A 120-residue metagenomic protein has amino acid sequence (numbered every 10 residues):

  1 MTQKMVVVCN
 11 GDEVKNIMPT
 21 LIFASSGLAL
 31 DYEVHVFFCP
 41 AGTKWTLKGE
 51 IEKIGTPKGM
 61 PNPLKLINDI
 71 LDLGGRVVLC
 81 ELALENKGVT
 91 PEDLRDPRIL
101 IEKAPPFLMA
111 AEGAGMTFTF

Functional and structural regions predicted by a protein language model:
M5-M18, E50-I51: Short, glycine-rich nucleotide/cofactor-binding loops
E13-V14, A41-K44, E85: Short, catalytically relevant binding-site loops at active-site mouths
M18-V36: Histidine-anchored nucleotide/phosphate-binding helix
V34-P40, V77-E81: Short internal beta-strands
G42-P57: N-terminal beta-loop-helix "entrance" segment that forms/cooperates in small-molecule cofactor or anionic ligand
K53-L79: A glycine-rich helix N-cap at a beta->alpha junction
D69-L73, V78, E85-K87, P91-L94 (+2 more regions): A short aromatic-anchored loop/beta-hairpin motif
